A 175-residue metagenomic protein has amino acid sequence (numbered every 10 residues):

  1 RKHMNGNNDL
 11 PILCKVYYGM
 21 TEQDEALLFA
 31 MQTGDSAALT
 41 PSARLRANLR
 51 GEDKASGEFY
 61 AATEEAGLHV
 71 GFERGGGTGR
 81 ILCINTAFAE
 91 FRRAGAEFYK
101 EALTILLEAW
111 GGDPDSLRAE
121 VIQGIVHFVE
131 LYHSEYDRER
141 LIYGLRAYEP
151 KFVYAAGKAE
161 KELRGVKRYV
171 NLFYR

Functional and structural regions predicted by a protein language model:
R1-N7: A sequence-level detector for short glycine-anchored, His/Arg-bearing signature motifs that mark catalytic or binding
N7-R175: Solvent-exposed functional surfaces
